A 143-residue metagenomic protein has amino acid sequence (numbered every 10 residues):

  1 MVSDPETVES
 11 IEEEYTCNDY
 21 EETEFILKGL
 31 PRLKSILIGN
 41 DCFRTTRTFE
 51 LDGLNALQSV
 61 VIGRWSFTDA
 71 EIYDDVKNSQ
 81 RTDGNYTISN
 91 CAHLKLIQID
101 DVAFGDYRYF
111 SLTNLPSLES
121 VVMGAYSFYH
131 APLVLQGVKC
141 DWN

Functional and structural regions predicted by a protein language model:
M1-T46, F67-A70: LRR N-terminal entry segment and analogous cap-like coil->beta motifs
S3-E6, Y20, K28-P31, R44 (+5 more regions): Inter-repeat linker/turn residues at the boundaries of leucine-rich repeats
V8, E22, L33, T46 (+8 more regions): Conserved hydrophobic position(s) of the canonical leucine-rich repeat
Y15-C17, C42, S66, V76-S79 (+2 more regions): Small-residue (G/S/T/A) turn/hinge positions that recur once per unit in extracellular repeat modules
Y20, I36, S59-I62, Y73-D75 (+3 more regions): Leucine-rich repeat
I62-G84, Y129-C140: Acidic/polar low-complexity surface segments
